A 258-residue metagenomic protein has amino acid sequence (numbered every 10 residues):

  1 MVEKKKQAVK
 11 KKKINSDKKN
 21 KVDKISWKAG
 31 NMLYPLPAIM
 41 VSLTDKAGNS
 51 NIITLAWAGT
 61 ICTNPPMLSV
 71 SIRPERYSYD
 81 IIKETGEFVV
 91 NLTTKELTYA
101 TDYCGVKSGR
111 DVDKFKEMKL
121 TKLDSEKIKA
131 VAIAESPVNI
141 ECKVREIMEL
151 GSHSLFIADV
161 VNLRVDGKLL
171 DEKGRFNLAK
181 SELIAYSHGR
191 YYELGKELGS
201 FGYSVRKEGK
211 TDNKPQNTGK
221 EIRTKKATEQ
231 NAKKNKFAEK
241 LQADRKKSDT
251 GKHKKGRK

Functional and structural regions predicted by a protein language model:
V2-K240, D244-K258: Basic, polyanion-binding surface patches
